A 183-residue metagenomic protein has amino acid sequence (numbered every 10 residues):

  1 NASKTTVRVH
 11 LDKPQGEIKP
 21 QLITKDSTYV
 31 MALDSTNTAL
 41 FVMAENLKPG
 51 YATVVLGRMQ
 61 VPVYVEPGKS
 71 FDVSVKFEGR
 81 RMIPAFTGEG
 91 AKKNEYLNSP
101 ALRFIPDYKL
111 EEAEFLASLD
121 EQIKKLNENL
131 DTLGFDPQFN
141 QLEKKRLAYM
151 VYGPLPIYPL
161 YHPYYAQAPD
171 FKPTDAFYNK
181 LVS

Functional and structural regions predicted by a protein language model:
N1-F139, L155: A non-transmembrane, solvent-exposed segment enriched in polar/low-complexity residues
K144-S183: Extended amphipathic alpha-helical segments with heptad-repeat/coiled-coil character used for oligomerization, fusion
